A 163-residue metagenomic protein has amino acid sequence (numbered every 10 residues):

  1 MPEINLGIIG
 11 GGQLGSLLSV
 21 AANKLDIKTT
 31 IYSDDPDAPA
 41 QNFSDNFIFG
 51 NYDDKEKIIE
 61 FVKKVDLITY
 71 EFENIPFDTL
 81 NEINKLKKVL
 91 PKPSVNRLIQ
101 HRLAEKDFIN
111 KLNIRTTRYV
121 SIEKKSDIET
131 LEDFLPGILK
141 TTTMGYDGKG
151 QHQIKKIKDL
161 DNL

Functional and structural regions predicted by a protein language model:
M1-Q100, A104-D107: ATP-binding N-terminal substructure of ATP-dependent carboxylate-amine bond-forming enzymes
L98-L163: Active-site nucleotide/adenylate-binding loops and adjacent lid/helix of ATP-dependent enzymes
